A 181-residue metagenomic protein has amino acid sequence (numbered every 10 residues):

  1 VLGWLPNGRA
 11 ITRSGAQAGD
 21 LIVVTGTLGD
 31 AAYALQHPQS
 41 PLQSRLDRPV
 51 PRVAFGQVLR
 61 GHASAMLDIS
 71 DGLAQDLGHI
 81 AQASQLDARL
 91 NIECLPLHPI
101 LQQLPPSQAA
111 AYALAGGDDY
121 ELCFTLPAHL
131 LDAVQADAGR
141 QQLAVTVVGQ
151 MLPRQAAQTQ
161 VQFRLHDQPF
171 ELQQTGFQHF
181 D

Functional and structural regions predicted by a protein language model:
V1-A34, Q150: Glycine-rich anion-binding loops of enzyme active sites
V1-T12, P41-V58: Active-site glycine-rich loop that binds ribose-phosphate moieties when present
L2-G8, G61, M66-D181: Glycine-/charge-enriched secondary-structure boundary and capping motifs
I11, L28, L35, L46 (+2 more regions): Short clusters of hydrophobic/aromatic residues that line enzyme substrate/ligand-binding pockets
A18-G26, P49-L73, L77: Internal active-site segments that recognize and position negatively charged phosphoryl groups and nucleotide moieties
Y33-A34, S40, A138: Short amphipathic alpha-helical leader/targeting segments
A34-L35, I69: Short, surface-exposed recognition loops or helix-turn segments adjacent to catalytic cores
H37-L42, Q82-S84: Short, surface-exposed, charged loop/turn segments at secondary-structure junctions
